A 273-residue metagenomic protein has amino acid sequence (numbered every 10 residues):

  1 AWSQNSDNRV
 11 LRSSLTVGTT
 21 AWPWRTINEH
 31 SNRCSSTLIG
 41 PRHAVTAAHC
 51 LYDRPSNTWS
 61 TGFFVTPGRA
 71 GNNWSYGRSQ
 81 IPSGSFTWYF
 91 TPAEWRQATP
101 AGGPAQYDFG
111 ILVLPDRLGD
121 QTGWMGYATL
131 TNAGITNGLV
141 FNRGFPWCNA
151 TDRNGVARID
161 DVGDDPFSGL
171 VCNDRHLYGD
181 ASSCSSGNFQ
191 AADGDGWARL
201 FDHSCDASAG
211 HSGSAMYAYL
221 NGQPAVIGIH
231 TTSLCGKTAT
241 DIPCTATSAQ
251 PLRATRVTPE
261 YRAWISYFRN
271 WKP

Functional and structural regions predicted by a protein language model:
A1-G40, P259-P273: Protease-domain processing segments flanking chymotrypsin-fold serine proteases, especially trypsin-like
W2-R25, Y52, T58-D120: Conserved catalytic-core segment of clan PA serine endopeptidases
T19-P23, L38-I39, S56-W59, Y89 (+5 more regions): Extracellular/periplasmic catalytic domains that process cell-envelope and extracellular macromolecules
W22-F64, G68-R69, A218, T232: Catalytic histidine site
T37-L38, D206-H230: Catalytic nucleophile loop of clan PA
C50-Y52, R69-N73, D116-G119, P146-C148 (+2 more regions): Acidic glycine-/aspartate-rich tracts in secreted/extracellular proteins
A105-A207: Chymotrypsin/trypsin-fold serine protease catalytic domain
T231-P273: C-terminal cap/linker of serine protease catalytic domains
